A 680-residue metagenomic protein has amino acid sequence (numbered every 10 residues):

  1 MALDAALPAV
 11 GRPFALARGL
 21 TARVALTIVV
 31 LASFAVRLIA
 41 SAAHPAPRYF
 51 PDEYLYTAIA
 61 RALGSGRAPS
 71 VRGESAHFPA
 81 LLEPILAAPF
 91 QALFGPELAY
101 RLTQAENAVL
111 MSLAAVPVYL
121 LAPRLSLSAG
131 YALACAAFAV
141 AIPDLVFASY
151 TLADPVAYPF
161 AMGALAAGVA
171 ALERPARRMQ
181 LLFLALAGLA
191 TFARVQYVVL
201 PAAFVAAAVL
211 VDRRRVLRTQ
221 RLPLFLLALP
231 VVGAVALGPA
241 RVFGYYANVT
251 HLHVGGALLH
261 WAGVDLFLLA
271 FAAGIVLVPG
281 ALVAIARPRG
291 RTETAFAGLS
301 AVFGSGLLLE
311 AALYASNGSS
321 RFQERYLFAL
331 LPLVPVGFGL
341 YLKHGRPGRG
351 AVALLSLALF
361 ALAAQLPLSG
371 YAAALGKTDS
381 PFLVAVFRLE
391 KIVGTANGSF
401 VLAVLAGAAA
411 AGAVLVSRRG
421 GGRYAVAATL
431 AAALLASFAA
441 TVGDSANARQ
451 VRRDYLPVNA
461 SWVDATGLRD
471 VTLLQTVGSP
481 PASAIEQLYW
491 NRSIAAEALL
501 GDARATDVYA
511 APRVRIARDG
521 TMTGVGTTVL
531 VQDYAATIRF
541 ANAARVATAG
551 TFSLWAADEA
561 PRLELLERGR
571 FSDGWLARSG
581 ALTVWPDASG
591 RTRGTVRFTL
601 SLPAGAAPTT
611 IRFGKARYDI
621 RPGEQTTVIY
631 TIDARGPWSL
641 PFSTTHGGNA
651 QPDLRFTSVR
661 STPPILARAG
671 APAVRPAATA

Functional and structural regions predicted by a protein language model:
V10, D502-A680: C-terminal luminal/periplasmic domains and tails of membrane-associated envelope-modifying transferases
R12, L16, L31, F267-A297 (+4 more regions): Hydrophobic, aromatic-rich transmembrane alpha-helices and their immediate juxtamembrane boundary segments
A22-Y49, V140-A141, A190, A228-P239 (+3 more regions): Transmembrane signal-anchor helices characteristic of membrane glycosylation enzymes that use polyprenol
V36, Y197, P201, A206-P288 (+2 more regions): Membrane-lumen/periplasm interface segments of specific transmembrane helices in polyprenyl phosphate-linked
A42-Y54, S65-A88, R101: Membrane-proximal lumenal/periplasmic loop motifs of glycosylation machinery
A76, S149-A157: Short acidic/glycine- and proline-prone juxtamembrane loop motifs at membrane-interface regions of multi-pass membrane
A105-L125, G163: Transmembrane-helix motifs of polytopic, lipid-linked glycan transferases
P123-S126, A164-Q180, A208: Membrane-interface transmembrane helices that cradle and orient dolichyl/undecaprenyl
